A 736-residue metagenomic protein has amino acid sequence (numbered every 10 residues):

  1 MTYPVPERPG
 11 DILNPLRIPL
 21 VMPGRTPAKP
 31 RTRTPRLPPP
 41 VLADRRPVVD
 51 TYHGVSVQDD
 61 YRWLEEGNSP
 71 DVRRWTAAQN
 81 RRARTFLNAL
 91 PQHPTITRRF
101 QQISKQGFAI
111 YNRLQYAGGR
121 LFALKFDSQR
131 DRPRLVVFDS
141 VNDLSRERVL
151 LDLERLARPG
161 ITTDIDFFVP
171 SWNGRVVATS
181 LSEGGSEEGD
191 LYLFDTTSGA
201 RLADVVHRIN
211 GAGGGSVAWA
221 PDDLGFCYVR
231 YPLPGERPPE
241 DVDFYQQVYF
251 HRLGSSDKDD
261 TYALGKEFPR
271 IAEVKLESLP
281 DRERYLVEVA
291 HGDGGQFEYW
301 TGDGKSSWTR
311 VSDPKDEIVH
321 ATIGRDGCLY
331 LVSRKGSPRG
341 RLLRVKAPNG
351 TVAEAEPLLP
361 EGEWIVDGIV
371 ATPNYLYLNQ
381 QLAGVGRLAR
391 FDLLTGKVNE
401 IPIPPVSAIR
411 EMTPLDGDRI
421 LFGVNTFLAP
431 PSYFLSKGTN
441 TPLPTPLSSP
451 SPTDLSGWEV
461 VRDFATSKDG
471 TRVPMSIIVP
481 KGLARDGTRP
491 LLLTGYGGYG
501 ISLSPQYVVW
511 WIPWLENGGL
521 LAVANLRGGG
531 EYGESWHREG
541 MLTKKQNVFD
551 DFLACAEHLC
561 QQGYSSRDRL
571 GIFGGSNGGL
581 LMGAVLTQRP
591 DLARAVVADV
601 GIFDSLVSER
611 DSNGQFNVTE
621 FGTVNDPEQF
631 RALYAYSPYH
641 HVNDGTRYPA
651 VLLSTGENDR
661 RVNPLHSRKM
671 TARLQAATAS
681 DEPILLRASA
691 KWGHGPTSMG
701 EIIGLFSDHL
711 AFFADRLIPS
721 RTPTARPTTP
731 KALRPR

Functional and structural regions predicted by a protein language model:
K29-A89, P94-K105, T728-P730: N-terminal pre-domain segments of enzymes
P70-V169, S180, Q246, A272-G324 (+8 more regions): Non-catalytic accessory segments flanking enzyme active sites
L121, V177, F226-C227, Y285 (+3 more regions): Hydrophobic beta-strand positions that form the internal "hydrophobic ladder" of WD40/Gbeta-like beta-propeller blades
F126-P133, A157-T162, L181-D190, V206-A212 (+7 more regions): A flexible loop/linker signature enriched in serine peptidases of the S9 family
E147-L150, T196-I209, S255-E267, G304-S312 (+2 more regions): Blade-edge beta-strand/turn elements of extracellular beta-propeller and related beta-sheet repeat scaffolds
E154-F168, L181-E188, A200, V205 (+6 more regions): Cap/lid segment of the alpha/beta-hydrolase catalytic domain
K266-G340, V345-V352, L359-W364, Y375 (+2 more regions): Long hydrophobic segments that form regular secondary structure
V523-R736: Active-site-proximal cap/loop segments of hydrolase catalytic domains
